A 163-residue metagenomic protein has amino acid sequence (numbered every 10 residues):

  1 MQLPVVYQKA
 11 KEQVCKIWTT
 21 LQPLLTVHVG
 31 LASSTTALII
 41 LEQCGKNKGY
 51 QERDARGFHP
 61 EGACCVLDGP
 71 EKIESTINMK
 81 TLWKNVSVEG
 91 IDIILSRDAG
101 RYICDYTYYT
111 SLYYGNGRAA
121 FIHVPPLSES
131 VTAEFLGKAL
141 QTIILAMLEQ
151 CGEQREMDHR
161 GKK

Functional and structural regions predicted by a protein language model:
M1-R101, L112-N116, E134-Q141, L145-K163: N-terminal catalytic or cofactor-binding beta/alpha core of small enzyme domains
L31, V124-P125: Short, well-ordered beta-to-alpha junction loops that form the rim of enzyme active sites and present histidine/acidic
G100-C104, P126: Small/polar glycine-rich anion-binding or flexible loop at a beta-alpha turn
D105-S111: A short, acidic, amphipathic alpha-helical segment used as a generic capping/interface helix at domain edges
